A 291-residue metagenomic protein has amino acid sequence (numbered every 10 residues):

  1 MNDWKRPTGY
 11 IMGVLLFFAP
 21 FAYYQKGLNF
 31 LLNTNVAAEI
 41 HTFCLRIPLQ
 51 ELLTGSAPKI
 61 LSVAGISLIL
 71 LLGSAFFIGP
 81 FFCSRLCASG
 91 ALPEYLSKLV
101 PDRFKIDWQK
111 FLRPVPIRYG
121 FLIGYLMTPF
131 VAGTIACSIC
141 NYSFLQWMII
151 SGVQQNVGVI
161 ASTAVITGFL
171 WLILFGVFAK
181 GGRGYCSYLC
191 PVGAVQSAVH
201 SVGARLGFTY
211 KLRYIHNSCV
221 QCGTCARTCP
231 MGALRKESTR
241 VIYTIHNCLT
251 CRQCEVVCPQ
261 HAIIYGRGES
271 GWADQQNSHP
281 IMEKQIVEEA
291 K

Functional and structural regions predicted by a protein language model:
M1-E237, H246-N247, Q253-V256, Q260-K291: Non-ligating segments of multi-cofactor redox enzymes
